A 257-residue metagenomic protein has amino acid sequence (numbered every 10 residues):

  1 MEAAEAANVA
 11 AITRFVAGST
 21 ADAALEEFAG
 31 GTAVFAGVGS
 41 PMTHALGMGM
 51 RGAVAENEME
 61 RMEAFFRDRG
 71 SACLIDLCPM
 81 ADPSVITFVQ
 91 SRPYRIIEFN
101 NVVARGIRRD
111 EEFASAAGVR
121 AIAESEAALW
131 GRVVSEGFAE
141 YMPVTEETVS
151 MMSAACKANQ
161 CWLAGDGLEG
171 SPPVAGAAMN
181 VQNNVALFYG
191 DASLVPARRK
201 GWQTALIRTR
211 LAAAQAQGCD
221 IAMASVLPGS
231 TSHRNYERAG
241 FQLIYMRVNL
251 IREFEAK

Functional and structural regions predicted by a protein language model:
M1-A10, G47, N100, R109-M151 (+2 more regions): Short amphipathic alpha-helix that is part of the acyltransferase structural core
M1-R67, D82, P143-V144, A154-A155: N-terminal charged segments
A17-E26, G70-A72, V85, I97-N100 (+2 more regions): A short helix-loop-beta-strand connector motif used in the catalytic cores of GNAT acetyltransferases and, in some
A24-A29, S84-R92, A158-A175: Conserved beta-hairpin
A36-A45, I97, V181-Y189, R198: A conserved beta-turn-beta hairpin within the catalytic core of GNAT-like acetyltransferases that forms part
R51-A128, S230-S232, V248-R252: Acyl-donor-binding surface of acyltransferase catalytic domains
A55-A64, Y189-V195, R199-A216, R238: Conserved acetyl-CoA-binding loop-helix of GNAT-fold acetyltransferases
M142-P196: A conserved beta-strand-loop-helix scaffold within acyl/acetyltransferase catalytic domains
